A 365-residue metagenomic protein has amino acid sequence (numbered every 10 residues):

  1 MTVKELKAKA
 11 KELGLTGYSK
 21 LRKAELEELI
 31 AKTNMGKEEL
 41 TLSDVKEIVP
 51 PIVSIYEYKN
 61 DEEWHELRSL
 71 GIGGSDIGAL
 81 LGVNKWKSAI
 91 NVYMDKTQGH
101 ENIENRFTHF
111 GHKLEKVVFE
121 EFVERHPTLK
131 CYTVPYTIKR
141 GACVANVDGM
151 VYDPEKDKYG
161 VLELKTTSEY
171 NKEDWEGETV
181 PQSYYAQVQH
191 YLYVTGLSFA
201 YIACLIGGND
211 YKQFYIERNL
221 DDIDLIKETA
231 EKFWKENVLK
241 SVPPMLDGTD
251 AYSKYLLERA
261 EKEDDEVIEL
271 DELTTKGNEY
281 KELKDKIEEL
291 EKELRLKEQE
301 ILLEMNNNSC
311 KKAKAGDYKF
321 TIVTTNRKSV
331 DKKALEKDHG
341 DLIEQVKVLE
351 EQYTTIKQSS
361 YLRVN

Functional and structural regions predicted by a protein language model:
M1-E38: Basic helix-extension-helix modules of the SAP/HeH family
K11, G36-N365: Accessory terminal regions of nucleic-acid processing enzymes
